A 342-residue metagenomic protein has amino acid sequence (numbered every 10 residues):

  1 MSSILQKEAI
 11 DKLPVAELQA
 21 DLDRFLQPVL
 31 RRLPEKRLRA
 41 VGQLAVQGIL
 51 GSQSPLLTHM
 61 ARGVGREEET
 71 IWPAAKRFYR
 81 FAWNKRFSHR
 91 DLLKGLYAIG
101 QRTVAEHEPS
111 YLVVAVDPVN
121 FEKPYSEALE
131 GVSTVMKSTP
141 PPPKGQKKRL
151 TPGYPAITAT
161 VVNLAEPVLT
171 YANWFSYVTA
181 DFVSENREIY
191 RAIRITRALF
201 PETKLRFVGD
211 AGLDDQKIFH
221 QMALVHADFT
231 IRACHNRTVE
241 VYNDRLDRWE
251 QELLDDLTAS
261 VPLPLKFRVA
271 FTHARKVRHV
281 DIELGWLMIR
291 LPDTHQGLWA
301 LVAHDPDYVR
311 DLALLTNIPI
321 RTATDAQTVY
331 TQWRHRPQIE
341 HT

Functional and structural regions predicted by a protein language model:
M1-E108, N120-E122: Gly/serine-rich nucleotide phosphate-binding loop at the start of the catalytic core of nucleotide/ADP-ribose-handling
M1-L50, E108-S110, E127, V162-T342: Single, function-defining residue in the core of a domain
V46-Q47, R77-E166: Active-site-proximal, Lys/Arg-enriched surface segment that forms a nucleic-acid-binding/basic interface patch
Q53, P152-P155, I339-E340: A structural signal for well-ordered alpha-helical scaffolds and beta->alpha junctions
L56, A74, L96, G100 (+4 more regions): Generic hydrophobic, aliphatic-rich segments that mediate packing or membrane embedding
V64-G65, Y79-W83, Y97, Q101 (+7 more regions): A sequence-level detector of short, solvent-exposed, charge-rich linear segments
T70, L93, T134-M136, Y177 (+1 more regions): Alpha-helix boundary/interfacial micro-motifs
